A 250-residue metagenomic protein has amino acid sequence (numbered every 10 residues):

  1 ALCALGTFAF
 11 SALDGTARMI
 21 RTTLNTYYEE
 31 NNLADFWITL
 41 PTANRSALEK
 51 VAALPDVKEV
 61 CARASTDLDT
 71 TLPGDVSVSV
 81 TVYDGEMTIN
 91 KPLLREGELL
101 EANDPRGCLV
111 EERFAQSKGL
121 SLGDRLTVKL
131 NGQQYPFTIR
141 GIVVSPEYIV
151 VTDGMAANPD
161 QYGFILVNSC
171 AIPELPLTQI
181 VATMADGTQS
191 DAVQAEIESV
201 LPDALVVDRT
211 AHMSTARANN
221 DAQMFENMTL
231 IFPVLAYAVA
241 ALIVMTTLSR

Functional and structural regions predicted by a protein language model:
A1-A241, M245, R250: Membrane transport/envelope proteins' first extracytoplasmic loop
